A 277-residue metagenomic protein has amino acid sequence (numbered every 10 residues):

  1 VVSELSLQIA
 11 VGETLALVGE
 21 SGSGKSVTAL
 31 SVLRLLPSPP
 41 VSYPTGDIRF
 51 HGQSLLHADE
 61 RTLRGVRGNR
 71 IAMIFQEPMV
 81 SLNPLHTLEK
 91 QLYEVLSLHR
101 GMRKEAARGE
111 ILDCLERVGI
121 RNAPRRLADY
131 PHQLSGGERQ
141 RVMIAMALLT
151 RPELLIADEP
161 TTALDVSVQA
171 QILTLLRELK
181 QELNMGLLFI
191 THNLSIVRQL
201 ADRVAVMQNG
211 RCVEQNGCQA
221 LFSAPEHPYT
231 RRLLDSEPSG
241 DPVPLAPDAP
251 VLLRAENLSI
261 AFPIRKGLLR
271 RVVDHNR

Functional and structural regions predicted by a protein language model:
S42-S54: Conserved ABC transporter NBD signature motif
A106-R125: Conserved ABC ATPase "signature" region
R121-L127, Q215-N276: Short catalytic/signature loops enriched in Gly
D129-L134, E138: Conserved ABC ATPase signature
L149-E153: A short, proline-enriched helix->beta-strand linker immediately N-terminal to the Walker B motif in ABC-type P-loop
V197-Q199: A short, surface-exposed alpha-helical micro-motif characterized by mixed small hydrophobic and charged/polar residues
